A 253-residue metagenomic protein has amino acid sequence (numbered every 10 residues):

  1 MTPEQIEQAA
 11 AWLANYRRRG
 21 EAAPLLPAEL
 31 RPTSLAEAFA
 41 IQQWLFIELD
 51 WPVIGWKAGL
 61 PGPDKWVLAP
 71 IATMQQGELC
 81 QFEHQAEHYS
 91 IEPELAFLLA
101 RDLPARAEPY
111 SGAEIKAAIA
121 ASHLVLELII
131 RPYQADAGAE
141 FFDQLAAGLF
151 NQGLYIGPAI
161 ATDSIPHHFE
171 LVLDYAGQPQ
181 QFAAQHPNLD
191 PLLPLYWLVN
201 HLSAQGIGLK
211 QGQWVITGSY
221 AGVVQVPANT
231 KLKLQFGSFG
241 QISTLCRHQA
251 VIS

Functional and structural regions predicted by a protein language model:
T2-L195, A204, Q225-P227, K231 (+1 more regions): Catalytic-core "active-site belt" of small-molecule-metabolizing enzymes, emphasizing His/Asp/Glu-rich regions
P194-P227: A conserved acidic, glycine/proline-rich C-terminal tail/linker
I252-S253: Non-transmembrane, aqueous-exposed alpha-helical and coiled segments at domain scale
